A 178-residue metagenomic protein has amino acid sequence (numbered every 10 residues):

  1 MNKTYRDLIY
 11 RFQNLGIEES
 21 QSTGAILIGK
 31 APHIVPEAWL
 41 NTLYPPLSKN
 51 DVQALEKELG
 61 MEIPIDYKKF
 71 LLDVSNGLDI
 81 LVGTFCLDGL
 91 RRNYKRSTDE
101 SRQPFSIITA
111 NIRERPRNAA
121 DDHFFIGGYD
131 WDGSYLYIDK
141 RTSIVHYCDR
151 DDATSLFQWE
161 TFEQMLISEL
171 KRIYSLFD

Functional and structural regions predicted by a protein language model:
M1-W131: A surface-exposed partner-binding patch
G128, K140, R150: Active-site donor-binding loop signature of nucleotide-sugar glycosyltransferases
G133, Y147-D178: A recognition module on extended beta-rich or small alphabeta surfaces enriched in W/G with H and D/E
S134-I138: Short, surface-exposed beta-strand/loop micro-motifs that present aromatic residues
